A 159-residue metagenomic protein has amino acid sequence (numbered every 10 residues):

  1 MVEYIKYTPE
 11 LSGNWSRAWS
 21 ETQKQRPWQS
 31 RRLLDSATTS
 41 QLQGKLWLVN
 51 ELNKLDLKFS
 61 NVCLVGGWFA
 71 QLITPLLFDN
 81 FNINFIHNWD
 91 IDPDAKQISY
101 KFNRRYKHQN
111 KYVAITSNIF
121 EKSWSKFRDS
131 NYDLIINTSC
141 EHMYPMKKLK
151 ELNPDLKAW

Functional and structural regions predicted by a protein language model:
M1-K58: S-adenosyl-L-methionine
L57-A70: Conserved class I S-adenosyl-L-methionine
S60, S130-D133, D155: Conserved acidic residues
F69-N82: Conserved SAM-binding loop of SAM-dependent methyltransferases across substrates and taxa, primarily the Class I
I83-W89: Short beta-strand element of Class I
D90-D94: Conserved SAM/SAH-binding beta-strand->alpha-helix loop
K96-L134, T138: S-adenosyl-L-methionine
S139-D155: A short, conserved alpha-helix within the catalytic core of class I
